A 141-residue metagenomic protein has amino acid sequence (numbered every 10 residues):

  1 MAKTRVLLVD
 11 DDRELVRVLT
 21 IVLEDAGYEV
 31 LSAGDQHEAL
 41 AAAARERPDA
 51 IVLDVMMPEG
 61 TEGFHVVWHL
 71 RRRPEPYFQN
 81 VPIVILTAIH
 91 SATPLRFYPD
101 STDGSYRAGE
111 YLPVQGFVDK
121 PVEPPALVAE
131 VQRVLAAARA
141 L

Functional and structural regions predicted by a protein language model:
D10: Conserved acidic carboxylate
R13-L31: Two-component/phosphorelay signaling modules centered on CheY-like receiver
G34-A50: Acidic, metal-coordinating helix/loop segments flanking the phosphotransfer/catalytic sites of two-component signaling
A41, F64-Y77, G104: Short amphipathic alpha-helix used as the core "switch/output" element in two-component signaling
R47-D49, E75-P82: His-Asp phosphorelay/catalytic-motif detector in bacterial-type signaling
D54-V55: Active-site residues of response regulator receiver
R107, K120: A Lys-centered signature of the CheY-like receiver
